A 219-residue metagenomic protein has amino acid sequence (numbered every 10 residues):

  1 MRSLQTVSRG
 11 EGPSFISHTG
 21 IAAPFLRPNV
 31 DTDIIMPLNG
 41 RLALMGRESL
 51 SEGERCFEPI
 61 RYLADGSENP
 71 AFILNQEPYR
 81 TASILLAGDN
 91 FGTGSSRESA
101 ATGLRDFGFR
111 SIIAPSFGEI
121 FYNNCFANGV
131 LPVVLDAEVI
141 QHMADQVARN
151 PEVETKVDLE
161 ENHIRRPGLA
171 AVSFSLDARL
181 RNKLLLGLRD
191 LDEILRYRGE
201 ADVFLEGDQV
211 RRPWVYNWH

Functional and structural regions predicted by a protein language model:
M1-G88, G92-H219: Cytosolic catalytic domains that perform sulfur/thiol-centered chemistry
